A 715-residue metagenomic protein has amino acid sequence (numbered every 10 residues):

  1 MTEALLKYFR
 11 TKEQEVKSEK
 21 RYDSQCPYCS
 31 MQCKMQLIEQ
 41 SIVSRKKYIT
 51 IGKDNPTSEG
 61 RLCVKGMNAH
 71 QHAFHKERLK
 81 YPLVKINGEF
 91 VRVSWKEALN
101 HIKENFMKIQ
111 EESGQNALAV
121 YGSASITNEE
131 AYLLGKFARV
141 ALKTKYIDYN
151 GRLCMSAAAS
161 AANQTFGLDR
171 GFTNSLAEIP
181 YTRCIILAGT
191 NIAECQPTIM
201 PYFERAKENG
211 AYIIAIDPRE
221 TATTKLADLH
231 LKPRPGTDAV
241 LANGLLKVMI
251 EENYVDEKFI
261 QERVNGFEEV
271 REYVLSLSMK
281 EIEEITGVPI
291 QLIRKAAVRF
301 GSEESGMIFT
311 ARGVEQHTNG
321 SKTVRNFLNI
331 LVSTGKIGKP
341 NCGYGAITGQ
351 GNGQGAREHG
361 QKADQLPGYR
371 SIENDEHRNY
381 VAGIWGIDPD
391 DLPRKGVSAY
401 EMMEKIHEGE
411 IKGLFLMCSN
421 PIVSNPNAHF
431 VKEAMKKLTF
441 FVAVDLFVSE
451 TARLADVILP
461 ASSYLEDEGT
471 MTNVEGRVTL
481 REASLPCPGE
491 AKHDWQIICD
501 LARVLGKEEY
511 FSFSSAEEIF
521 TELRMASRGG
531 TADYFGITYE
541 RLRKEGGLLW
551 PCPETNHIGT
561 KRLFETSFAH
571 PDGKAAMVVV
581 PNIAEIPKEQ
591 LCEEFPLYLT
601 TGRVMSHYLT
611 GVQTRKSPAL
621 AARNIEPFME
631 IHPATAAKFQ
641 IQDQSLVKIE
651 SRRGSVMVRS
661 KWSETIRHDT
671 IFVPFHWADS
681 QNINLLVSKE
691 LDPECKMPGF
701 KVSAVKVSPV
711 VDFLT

Functional and structural regions predicted by a protein language model:
M1-E252, R263, V270, S276 (+8 more regions): N-terminal export/assembly segments and adjacent metallocofactor-ligating motifs of anaerobic energy-metabolism
T11-Q14, S24-Q25, M31, F430 (+3 more regions): Phosphate/diphosphate-binding loops
G88-E89, Y254-I290, P367-A382, G386-D391 (+5 more regions): N-terminal leader/propeptide and maturation segments of large enzyme subunits in energy/redox metabolism and hydrolases
I192-P201, N420-F430, G469-T472: Glycine/threonine-rich flexible loop motifs
R219-A222, L446-E482: Flexible glycine/proline-rich, aromatic-decorated loop/lid segments
G301-M402, E475, E509, P553-I558 (+2 more regions): A glycine-rich, hydrophobic/aromatic-adjacent loop/helix-cap motif
R357-A363, E518-A619: Long, low-complexity segments enriched in small/aliphatic residues
P488-E490, D494-E545, E594, T610 (+2 more regions): Long, contiguous, secondary-structure-rich segments that constitute the structural scaffold of globular domains
